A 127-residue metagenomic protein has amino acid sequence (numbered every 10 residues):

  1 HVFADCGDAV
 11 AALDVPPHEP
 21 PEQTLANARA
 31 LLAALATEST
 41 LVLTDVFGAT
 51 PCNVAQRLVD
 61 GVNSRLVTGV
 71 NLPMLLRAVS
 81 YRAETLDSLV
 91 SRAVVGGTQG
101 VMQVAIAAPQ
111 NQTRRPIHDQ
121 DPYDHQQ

Functional and structural regions predicted by a protein language model:
H1-Q127: N-terminal loops that bind phosphate or other acidic moieties and the adjacent beta-alpha structural core
